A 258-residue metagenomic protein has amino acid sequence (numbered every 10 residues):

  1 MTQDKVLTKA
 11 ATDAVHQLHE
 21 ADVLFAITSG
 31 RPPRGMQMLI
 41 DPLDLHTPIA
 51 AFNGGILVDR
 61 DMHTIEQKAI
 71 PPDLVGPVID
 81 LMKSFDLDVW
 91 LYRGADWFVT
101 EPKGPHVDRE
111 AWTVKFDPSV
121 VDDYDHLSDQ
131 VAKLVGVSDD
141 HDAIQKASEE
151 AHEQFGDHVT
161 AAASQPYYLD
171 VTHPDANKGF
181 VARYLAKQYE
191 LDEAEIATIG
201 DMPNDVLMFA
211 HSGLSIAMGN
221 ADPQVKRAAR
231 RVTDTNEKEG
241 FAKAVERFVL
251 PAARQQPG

Functional and structural regions predicted by a protein language model:
D4, K9-V107: Active-site phosphate-binding/coordination module
L18, M82, H152-Q154, V225: A generic structural signal for well-ordered alpha-helical segments
L18, S29, N53, L134 (+3 more regions): Residue-level signal for inorganic ion chemistry
G35-M38, K146, V181, L207-M208 (+2 more regions): Phosphate- and divalent-cation-binding pockets in alpha/beta enzyme and binding domains that engage nucleotide-derived
L43-L45, F52-N53, R60, F155-D157 (+2 more regions): Short, structured coil segments at secondary-structure junctions
F85-H211, N220: Conserved acidic, metal-coordinating active-site core of Asp-based, Mg2+-dependent phosphoryl-transfer enzymes
H211, I216-G258: Asp-based, Mg2+/Mn2+-dependent phosphohydrolase catalytic module
